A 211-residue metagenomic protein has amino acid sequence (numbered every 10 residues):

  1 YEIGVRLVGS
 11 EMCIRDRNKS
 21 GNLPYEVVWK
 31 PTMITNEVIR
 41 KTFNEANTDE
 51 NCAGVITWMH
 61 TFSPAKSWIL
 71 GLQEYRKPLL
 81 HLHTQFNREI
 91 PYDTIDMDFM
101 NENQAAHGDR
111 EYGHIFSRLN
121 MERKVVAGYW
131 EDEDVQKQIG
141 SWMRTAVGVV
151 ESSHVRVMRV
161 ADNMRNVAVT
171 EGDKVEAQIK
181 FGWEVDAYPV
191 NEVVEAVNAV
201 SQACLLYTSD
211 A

Functional and structural regions predicted by a protein language model:
Y1-I14, Y207-A211: Single conserved hydrophobic/aromatic residue that forms the stacking wall/gate of nucleotide- or nucleobase-binding
G9-E11, R15-E26: Short, charged N-terminal beta->alpha structural module
N22-V27, H83, N87-S209: Cap/lid and interdomain-hinge subdomains that line or gate substrate/regulatory clefts in soluble alpha/beta enzymes
P31-N44, V135-K137: Structural motif
I39-C52, I69-G71: Short, well-structured alpha-helical segments in soluble
C52, R76, S152-H154: A general structural motif
C52-H60, H81-L82: Periplasmic-binding protein-like
P64-R76: Short Gly/Thr/Asp-enriched flexible loops that form oxyanion-binding sites at enzyme active sites
